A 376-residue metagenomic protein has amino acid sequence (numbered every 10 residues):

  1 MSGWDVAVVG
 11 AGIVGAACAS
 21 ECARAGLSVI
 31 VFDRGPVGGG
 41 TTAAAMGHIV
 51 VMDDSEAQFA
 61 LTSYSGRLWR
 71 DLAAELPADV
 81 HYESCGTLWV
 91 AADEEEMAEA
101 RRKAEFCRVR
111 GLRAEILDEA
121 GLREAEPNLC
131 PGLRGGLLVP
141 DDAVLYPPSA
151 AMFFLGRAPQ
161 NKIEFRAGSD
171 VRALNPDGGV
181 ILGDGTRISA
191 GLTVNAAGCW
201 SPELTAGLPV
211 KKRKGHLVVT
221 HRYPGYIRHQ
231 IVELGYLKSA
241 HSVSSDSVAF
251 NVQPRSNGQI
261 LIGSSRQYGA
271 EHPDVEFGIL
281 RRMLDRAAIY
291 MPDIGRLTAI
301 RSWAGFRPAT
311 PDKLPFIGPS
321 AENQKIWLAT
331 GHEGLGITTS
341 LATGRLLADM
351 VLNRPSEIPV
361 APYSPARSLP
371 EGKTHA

Functional and structural regions predicted by a protein language model:
S2-W4, G183-L192: Core beta-strand elements of the Rossmann-like FAD/NAD(P) dinucleotide-binding domain in flavoenzyme oxidoreductases
W4-I30: N-terminal Rossmann-like FAD-binding beta1-loop-alpha1 element of flavoenzymes
S20-E21, I49, D79-E83, L192 (+1 more regions): Active-site substrate-recognition segment that forms the wall of the catalytic cavity or substrate channel
A23-A43: Glycine-rich FAD pyrophosphate-binding loop
M46-A125, A249, R286-A288: Dinucleotide-binding Rossmann-like beta1-alpha1 core, especially the glycine-rich loop that anchors the ADP
M46-H48, D54, D142-V144, Y268-G269 (+2 more regions): Glycine-rich phosphate/pyrophosphate-binding beta-alpha loops
L137-D177: Helical element adjacent to the flavin cofactor pocket in flavoenzyme catalytic cores
R282, A288-A376: C-terminal catalytic lobe of FAD-dependent flavoproteins
